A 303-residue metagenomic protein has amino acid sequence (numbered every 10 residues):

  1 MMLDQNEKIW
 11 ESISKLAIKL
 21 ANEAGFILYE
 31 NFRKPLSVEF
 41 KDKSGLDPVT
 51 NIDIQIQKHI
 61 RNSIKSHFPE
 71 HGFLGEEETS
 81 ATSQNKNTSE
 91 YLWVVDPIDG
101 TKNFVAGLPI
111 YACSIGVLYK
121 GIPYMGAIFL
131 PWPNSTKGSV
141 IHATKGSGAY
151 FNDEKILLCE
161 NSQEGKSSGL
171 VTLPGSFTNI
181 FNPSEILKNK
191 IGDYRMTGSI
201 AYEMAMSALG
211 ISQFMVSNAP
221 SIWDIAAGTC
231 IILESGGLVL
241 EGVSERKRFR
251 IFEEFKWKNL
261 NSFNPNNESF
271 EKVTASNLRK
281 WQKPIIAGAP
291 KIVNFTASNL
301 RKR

Functional and structural regions predicted by a protein language model:
M1-I98, A297-R301: N-terminal subdomain of lithium-sensitive/metallo-dependent phosphomonoesterases centered on the IMPase/IPPase/PAP
M1-K19, E185-K188, Y202-R303: Oxyanion/phosphate-interacting regions
L28, D53, I64, T101 (+4 more regions): Residue-level signal for inorganic ion chemistry
L36-K41, A149, K190-T197, V239-L240: Short secondary-structure junctions
E70-G72, D193, Q213, L238: Residue-level detector of anion-binding/catalytic polar loops
K86-Y150: DPxDG-like acidic metal-binding loop motif
G148-F151, K155-L158, I292-T296: Short helix-loop capping/hinge motifs at secondary-structure junctions, enriched in acidic/polar residues
L157-I180, S184-G198: Short loop->beta-strand "edge-of-pocket" segments that line small-molecule binding or catalytic clefts across diverse
